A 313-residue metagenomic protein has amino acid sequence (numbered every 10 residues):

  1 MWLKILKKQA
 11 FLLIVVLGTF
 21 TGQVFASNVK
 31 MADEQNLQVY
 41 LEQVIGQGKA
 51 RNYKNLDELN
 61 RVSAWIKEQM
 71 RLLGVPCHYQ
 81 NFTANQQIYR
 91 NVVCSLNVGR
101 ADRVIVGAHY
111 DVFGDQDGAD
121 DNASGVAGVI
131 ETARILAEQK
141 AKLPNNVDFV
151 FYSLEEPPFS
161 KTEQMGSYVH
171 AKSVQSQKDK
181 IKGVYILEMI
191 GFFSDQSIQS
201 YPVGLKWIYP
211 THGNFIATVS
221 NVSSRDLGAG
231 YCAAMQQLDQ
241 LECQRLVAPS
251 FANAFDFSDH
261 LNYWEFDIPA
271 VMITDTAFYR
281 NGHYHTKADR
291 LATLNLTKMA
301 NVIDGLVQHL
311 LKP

Functional and structural regions predicted by a protein language model:
W2-F11: Bacterial N-terminal signal peptides that target proteins for export
F11-F20: Bacterial N-terminal signal peptides
N28-M31, G48-D57, Q80-T83, F113-N122 (+4 more regions): Second-shell loop/turn segments in exported
N36-Q43, D57, R61-L72, C77 (+10 more regions): Extracytoplasmic/secreted proteins, especially bacterial periplasmic and envelope-associated proteins
V39-G99, L246: A non-catalytic alpha/beta surface segment that caps or lines the substrate-entry region of metallo-dependent hydrolase
Y40-N52, A108, F151-Y152, Y209-N214 (+1 more regions): Acidic/histidine-rich, surface-exposed loop or edge segments in extracytoplasmic proteins
A50, G183, D195-P313: Active-site-adjacent substrate-binding region of metalloamidase/peptidase-like peptide-processing proteins
G114-L227, F255: Acidic/histidine-rich catalytic neighborhood of metal-dependent amide-processing enzymes
